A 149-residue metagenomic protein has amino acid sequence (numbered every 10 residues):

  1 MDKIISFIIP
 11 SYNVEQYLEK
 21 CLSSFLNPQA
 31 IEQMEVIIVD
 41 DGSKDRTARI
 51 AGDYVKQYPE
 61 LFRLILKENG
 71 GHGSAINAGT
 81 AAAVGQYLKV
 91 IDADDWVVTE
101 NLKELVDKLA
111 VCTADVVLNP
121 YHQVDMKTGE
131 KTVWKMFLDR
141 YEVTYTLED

Functional and structural regions predicted by a protein language model:
M1-D149: Nucleotide-sugar donor-binding/catalytic module of glycosyltransferases that assemble extracellular/cell-envelope
